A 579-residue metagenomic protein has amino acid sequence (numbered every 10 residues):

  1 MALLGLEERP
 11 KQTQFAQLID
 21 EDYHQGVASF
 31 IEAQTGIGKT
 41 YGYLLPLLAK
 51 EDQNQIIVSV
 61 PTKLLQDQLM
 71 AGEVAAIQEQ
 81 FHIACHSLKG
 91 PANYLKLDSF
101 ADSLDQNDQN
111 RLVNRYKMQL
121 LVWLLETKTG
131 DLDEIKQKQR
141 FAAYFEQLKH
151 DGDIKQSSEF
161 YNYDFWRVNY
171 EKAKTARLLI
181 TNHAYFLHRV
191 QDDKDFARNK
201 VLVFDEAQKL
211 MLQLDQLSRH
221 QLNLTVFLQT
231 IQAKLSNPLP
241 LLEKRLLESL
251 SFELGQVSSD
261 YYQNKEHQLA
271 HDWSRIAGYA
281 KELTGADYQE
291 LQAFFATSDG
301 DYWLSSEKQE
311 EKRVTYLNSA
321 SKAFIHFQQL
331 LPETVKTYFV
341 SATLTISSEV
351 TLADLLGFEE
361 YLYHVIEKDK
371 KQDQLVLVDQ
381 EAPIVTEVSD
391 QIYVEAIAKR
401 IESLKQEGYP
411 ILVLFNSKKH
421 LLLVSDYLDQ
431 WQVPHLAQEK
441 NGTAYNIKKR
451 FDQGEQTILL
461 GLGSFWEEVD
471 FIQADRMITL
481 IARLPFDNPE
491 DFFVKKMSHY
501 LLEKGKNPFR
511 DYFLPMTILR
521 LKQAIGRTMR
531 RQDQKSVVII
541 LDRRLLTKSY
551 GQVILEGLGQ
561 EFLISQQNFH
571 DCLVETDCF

Functional and structural regions predicted by a protein language model:
M1-I31: Conserved pre-motif I regulatory segment
A2-L3, N54-A176, V494: A substrate-engagement module of RecA-like helicase motors
Q25-Y43: Walker A/P-loop
A49, L64-D67, A71-G72, Q156-L178 (+3 more regions): Signature of the SF2 helicase/ATPase Hel1-core->accessory helical subdomain module
I154-K174, D192-D193, G278-E387, G442 (+1 more regions): A contiguous, basic/glycine-rich beta-loop/short-helix subdomain that forms a polymer-engagement track
Q329, E381-N416: Conserved interdomain hinge at the start of the Helicase C-terminal
E381-S389, G442-R544: Conserved RecA-like P-loop NTPase helicase motor core
N416-K440: Conserved helicase motor "Helicase C" RecA-like lobe of SF1/SF2 P-loop NTPases
